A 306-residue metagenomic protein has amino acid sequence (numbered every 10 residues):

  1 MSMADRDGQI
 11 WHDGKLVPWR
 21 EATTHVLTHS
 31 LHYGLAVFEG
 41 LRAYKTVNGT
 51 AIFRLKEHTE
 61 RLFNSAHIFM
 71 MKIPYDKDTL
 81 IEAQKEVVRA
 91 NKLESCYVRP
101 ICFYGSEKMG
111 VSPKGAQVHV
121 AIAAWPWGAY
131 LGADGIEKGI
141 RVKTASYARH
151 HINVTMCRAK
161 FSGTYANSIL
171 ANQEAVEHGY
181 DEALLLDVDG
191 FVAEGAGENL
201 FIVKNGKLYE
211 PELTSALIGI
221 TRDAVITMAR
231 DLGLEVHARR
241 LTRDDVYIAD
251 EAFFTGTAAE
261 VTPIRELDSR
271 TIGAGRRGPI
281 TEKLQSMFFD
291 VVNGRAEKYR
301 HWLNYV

Functional and structural regions predicted by a protein language model:
M1-Y75, T79-E86, M109-V306: Helix-start/capping segments and mature chain N-termini
R89-C96, L234: Short secondary-structure junctions
F103-K108: Short, internal active-site loops enriched in acidic
